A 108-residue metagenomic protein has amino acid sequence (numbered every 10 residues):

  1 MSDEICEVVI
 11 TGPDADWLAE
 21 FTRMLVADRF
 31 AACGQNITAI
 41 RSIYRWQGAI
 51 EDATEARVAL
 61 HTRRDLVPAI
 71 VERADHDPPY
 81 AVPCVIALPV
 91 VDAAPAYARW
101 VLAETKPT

Functional and structural regions predicted by a protein language model:
M1-T108: Positively charged, small/polar-rich N-terminal and surface patches that mediate targeting and assembly and bind
